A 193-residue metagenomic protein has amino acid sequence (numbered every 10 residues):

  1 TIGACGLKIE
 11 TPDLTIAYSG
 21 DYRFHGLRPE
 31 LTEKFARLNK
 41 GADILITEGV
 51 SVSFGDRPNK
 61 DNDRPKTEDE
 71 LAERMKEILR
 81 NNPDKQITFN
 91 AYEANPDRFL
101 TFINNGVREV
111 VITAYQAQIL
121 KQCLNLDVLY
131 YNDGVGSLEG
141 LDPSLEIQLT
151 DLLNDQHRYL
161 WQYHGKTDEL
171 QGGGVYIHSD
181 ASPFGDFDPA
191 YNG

Functional and structural regions predicted by a protein language model:
T1-T101, V111, Q118: His/Asp/Glu-rich metal-coordinating catalytic cores of metallo-dependent phosphodiesterases/hydrolases acting on
G20, T47, Y163, H178-A181: Active-site flanking residues adjacent to catalytic metal/cofactor-binding acidic residues
F54-G55, A117-Q122, F184-D188: Short, charged/polar "capping" segments at the starts of alpha-helices and the immediately preceding loops
Q86-A91, V107-A114, Y130, W161 (+1 more regions): Short hydrophobic beta-strand segments
D97-I103, K121-N125, P189: A short acidic (Asp/Glu
R98-V107, K166-L170: Histidine-anchored nucleotide/phosphate-binding helix
Y115-L170, H178: A contiguous, basic/glycine-rich beta-loop/short-helix subdomain that forms a polymer-engagement track
T167-G193: Redox- and metal-dependent alpha/beta enzyme cores, enriched for Fe-S-associated oxidoreductases and cofactor-handling
